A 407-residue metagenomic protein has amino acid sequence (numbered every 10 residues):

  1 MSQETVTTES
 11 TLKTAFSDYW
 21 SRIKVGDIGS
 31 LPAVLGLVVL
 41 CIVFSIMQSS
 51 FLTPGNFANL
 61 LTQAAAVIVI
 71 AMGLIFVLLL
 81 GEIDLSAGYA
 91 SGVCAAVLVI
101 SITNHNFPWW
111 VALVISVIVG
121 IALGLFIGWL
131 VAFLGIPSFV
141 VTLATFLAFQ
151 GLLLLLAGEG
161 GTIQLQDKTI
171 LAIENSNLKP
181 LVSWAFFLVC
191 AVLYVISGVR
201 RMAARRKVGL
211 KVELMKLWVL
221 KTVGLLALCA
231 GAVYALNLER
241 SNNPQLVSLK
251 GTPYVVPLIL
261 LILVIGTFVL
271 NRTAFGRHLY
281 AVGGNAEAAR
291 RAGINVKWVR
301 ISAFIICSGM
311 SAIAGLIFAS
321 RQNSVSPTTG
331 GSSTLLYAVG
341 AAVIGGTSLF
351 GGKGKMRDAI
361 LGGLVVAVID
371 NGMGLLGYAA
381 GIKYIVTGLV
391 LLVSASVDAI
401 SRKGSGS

Functional and structural regions predicted by a protein language model:
M1-L40, G161, A191-L228, R291 (+3 more regions): Cytosolic-side transmembrane-helix boundaries in multi-pass membrane proteins
Q3, T8-V69, L98, H105-V111 (+2 more regions): Membrane-interfacial amphipathic/re-entrant helices at transmembrane-helix boundaries
T14, E82, F304-G315, R321-T387: Transmembrane alpha-helical segments in multi-pass inner-membrane proteins
I42-H105, I127-F139, L154, L270 (+5 more regions): Single transmembrane alpha-helix segments in multi-pass membrane proteins
S49-N59, G158, L236-V256, T267-N271 (+2 more regions): Inter-helical junctions in multi-pass inner-membrane proteins, predominant in energy-converting antiporter-like
N106-F146, L361-G362: Alpha-helical transmembrane segments within multi-pass membrane transporters and channels
F149-L270, P327, G406-S407: Transmembrane helix-bundle core of multi-pass membrane transporters and related energy-transducing complexes
F275-V299: Short cytoplasmic-facing helical segments at TM-TM junctions of multi-pass membrane proteins
